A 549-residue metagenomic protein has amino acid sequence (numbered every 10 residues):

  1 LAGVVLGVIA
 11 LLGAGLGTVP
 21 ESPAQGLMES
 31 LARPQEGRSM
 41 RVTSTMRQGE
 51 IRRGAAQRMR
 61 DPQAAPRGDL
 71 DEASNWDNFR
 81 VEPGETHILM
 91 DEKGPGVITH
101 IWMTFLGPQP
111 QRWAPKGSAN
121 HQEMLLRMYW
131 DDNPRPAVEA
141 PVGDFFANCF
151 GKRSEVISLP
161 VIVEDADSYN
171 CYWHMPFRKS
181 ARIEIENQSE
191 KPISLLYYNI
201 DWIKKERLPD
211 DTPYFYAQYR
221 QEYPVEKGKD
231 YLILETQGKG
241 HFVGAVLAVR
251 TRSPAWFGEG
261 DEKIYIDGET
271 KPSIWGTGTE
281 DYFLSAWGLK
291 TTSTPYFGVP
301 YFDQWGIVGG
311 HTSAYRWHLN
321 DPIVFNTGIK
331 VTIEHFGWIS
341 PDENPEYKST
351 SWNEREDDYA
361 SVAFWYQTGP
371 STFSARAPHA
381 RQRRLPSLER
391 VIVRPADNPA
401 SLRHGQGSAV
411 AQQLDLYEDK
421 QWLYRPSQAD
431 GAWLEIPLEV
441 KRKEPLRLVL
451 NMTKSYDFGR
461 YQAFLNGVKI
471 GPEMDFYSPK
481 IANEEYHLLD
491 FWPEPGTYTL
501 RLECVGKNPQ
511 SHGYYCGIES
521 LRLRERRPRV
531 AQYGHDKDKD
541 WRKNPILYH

Functional and structural regions predicted by a protein language model:
A2, E354, A411-L414: Alpha-helical interaction segments
A2-G15: Bacterial N-terminal signal peptides
V4-L6, N75, F458, H487: Hydrophobic alpha-helical context, especially transmembrane and signal-peptide helices
L11, D91, S118, W173 (+11 more regions): Generic marker of residues within folded, mature protein domains
S22-R390: Beta-strand-centric surfaces of beta-sandwich/beta-rich domains
R376-H549: Extracytoplasmic
